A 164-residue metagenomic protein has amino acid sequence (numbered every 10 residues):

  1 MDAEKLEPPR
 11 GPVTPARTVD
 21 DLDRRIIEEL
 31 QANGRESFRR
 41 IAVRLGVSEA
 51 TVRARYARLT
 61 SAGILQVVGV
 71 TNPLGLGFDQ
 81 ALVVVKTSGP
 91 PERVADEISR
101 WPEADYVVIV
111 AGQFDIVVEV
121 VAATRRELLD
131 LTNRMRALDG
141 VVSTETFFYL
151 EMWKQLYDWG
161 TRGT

Functional and structural regions predicted by a protein language model:
M1-T164: A compositional/biophysical signature of low hydrophobicity enriched in polar/charged and small residues
